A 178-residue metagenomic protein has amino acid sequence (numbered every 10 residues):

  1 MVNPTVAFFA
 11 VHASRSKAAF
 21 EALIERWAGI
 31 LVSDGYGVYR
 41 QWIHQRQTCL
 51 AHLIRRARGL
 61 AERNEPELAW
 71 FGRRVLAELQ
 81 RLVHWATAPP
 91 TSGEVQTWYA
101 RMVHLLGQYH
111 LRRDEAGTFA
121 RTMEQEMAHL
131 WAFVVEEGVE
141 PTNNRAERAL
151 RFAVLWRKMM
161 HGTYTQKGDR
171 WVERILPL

Functional and structural regions predicted by a protein language model:
M1-L178: Catalytic center-proximal scaffold of phosphoryl-transfer enzymes
